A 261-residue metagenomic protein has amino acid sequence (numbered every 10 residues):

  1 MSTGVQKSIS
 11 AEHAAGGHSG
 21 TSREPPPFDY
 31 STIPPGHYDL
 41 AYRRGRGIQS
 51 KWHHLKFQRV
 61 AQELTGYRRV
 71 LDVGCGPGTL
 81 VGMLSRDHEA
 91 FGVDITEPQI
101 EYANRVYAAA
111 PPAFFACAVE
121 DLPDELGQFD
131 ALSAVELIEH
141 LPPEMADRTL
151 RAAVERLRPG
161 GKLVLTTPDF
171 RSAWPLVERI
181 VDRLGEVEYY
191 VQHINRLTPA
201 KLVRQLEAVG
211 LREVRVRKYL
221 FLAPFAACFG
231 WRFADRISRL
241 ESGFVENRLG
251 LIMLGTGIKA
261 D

Functional and structural regions predicted by a protein language model:
S2-G127, A131-S133, D147-L150, K218 (+2 more regions): Conserved N-terminal segment of class I S-adenosyl-L-methionine
A90, L163-V164: A short hydrophobic/small-residue beta-strand
E136-H140: Short catalytic micro-motifs in class I SAM-dependent methyltransferases
D147-P159: A short glycine-rich, Lys/Arg-flanked "PGG" loop and its adjoining helix->strand segment in the class I
V164-L184: Conserved class I S-adenosyl-L-methionine
E178-D182, R204, V214-D261: A C-terminal cap/extension of S-adenosyl-L-methionine-dependent methyltransferases that defines the acceptor-substrate
G185-K201: Acceptor-substrate binding/catalytic loop of class I
